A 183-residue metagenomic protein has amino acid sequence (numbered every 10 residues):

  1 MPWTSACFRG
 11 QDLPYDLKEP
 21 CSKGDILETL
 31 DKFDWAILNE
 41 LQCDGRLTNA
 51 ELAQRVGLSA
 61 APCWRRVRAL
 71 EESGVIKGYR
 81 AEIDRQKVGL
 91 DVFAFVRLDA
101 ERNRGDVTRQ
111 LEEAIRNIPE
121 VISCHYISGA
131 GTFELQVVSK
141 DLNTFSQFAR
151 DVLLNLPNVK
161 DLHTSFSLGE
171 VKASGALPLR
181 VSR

Functional and structural regions predicted by a protein language model:
P2-R183: A compositional/biophysical signature of low hydrophobicity enriched in polar/charged and small residues
